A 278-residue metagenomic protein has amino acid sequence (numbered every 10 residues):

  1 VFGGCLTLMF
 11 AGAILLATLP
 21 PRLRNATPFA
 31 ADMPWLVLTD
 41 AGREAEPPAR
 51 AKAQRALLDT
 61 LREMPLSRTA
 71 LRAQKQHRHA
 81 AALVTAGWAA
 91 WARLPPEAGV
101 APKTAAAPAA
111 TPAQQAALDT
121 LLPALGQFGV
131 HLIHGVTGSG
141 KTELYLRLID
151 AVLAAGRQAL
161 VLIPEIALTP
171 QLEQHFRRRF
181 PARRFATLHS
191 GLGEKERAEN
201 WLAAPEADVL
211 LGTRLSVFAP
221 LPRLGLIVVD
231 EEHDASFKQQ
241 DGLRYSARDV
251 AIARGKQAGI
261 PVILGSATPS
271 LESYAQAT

Functional and structural regions predicted by a protein language model:
V1-Y274, T278: Accessory, non-ATPase domains that flank or precede helicase/AAA+ motor cores in DNA-metabolism machines
